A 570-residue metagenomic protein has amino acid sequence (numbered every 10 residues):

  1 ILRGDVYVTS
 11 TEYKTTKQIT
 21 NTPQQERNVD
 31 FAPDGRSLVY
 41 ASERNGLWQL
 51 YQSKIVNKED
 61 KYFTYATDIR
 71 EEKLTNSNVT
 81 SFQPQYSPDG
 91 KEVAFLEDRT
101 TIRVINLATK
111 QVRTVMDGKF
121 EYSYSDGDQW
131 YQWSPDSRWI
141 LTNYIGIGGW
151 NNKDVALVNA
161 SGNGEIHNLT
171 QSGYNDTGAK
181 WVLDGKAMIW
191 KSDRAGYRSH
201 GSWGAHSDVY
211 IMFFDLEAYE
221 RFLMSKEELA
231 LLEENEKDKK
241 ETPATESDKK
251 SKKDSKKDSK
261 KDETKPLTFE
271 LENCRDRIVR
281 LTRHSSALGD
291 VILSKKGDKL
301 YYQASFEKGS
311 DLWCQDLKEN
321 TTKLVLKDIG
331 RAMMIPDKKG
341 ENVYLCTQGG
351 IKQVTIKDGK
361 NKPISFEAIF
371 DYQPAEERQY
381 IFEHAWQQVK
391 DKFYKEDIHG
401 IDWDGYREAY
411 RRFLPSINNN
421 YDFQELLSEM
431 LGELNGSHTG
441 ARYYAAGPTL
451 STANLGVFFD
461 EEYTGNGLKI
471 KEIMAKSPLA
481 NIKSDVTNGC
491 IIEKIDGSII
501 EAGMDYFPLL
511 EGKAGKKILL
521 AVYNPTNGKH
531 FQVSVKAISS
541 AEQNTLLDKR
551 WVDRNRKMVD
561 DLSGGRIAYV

Functional and structural regions predicted by a protein language model:
I1-Y7, T11-Y13, Q18-E26, P33-F63 (+12 more regions): A flexible loop/linker signature enriched in serine peptidases of the S9 family
P33-D34, P88-D89, P135-D136, L183-D184 (+2 more regions): Residue-level detector of Asp-centered blade-edge/turn motifs that repeat once per structural unit in beta-propeller
T67-K73, L267-S285: A short helix->beta-strand "capping" segment at the edge of beta-propeller domains
S199, K357, I364-E429, E433-L434 (+3 more regions): Terminal targeting/pro-maturation regions of precursor/exported proteins
G359-E377, A480, M504-V570: C-terminal, low-ordered peptide segments at domain boundaries
P415-N466, G528-V533, S540-N555: Extended, small/polar residue-biased N-terminal targeting/export presequences and adjacent propeptide/linker tracts
L450-G503: PDZ/PDZ-like domain segments forming the peptide/carboxylate-binding groove, activating on the N-terminal beta-strands
